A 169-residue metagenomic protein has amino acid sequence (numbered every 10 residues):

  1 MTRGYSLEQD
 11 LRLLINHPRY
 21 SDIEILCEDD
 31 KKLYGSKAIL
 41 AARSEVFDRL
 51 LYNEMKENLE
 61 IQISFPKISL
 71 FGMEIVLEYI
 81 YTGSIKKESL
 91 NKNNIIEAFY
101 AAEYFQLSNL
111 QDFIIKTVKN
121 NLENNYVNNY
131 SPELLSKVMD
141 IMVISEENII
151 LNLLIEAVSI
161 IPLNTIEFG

Functional and structural regions predicted by a protein language model:
M1-A41, K67-F71, I75-N93: N-terminal BTB/POZ boundary and linker segment
T2, K56, D140-V143: Position-driven detector of the extreme protein N-terminus
Q9, V46, N58: Residue-level signal for pocket-adjacent positions within structured domains
R12-I15, S21-D22, L26-D29, D48 (+2 more regions): Death-fold homotypic interaction modules
D30, I63, Y100: Short, flexible active-site loop motifs that bind/organize anionic cofactors or intermediates
A38-L51: Short active-site loop/helix that positions an aromatic residue
L50-K67, V127-L135: Interdomain boundary/hinge elements
F71, I75-L77, Y81-G169: Post-BTB helical module
